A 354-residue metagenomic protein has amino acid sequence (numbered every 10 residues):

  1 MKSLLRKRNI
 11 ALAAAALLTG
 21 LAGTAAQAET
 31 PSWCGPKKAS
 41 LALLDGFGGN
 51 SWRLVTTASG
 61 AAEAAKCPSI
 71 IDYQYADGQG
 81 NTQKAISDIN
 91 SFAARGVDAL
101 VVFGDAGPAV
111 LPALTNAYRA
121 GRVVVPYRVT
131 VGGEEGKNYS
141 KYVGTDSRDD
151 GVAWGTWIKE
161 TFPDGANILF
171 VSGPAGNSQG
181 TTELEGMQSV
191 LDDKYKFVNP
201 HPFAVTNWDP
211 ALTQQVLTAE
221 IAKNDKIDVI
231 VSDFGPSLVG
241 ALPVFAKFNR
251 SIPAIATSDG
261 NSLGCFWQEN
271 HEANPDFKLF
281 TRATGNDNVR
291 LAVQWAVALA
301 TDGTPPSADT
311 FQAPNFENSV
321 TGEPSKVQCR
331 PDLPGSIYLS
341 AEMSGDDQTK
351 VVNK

Functional and structural regions predicted by a protein language model:
K2-L12: Bacterial N-terminal signal peptides that target proteins for export
E29-A39, L191, T284-K354: Hinge/cleft segment of the Venus flytrap/periplasmic-binding protein
P31-S59, E63, C67, Q74-S87 (+3 more regions): Extracytoplasmic "Venus flytrap"
C34-P36, A85, Y142-I168, T182 (+3 more regions): Hydrophobic alpha-helical segments within soluble ligand-binding/sensing domains
L41-N50, T57-A62, V152-Y195, N199-P202 (+3 more regions): An alpha-beta-alpha
C67-G78, L169-F170, L191-P210: Short beta-strand elements in bilobed, periplasmic/extracellular small-molecule ligand-binding domains
L100-R119, M187, T206-W267: Hydrophobic alpha-helical
P112-D149, N167, N261-N274: Flexible loop/hinge segments that line or gate small-molecule binding clefts
